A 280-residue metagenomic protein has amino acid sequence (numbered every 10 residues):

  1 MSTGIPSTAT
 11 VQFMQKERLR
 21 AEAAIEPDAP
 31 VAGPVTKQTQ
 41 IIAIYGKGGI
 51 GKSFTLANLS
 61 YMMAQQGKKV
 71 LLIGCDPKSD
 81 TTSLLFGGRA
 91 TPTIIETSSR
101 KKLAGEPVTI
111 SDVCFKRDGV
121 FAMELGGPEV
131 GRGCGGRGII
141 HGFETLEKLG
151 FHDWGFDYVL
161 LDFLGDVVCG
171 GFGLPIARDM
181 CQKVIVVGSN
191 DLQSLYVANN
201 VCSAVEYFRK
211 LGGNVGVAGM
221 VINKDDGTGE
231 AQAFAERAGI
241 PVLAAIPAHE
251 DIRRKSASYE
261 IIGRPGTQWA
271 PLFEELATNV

Functional and structural regions predicted by a protein language model:
M1-I50, F54-L71, A104-P107: Extreme N-terminal, non-catalytic leader segments that precede Walker-type/kinase nucleotide-binding cores
M1-T36, E206-V280: C-terminal lobe/tail of nucleotide-utilizing enzymes
Q12, K148-W154, Y158, F163-A245 (+1 more regions): Conserved catalytic-core segment of NTP-binding enzymes
I41, L72, V120-A122, V242-A245: Conserved beta-strand scaffold positions in the cores of enzyme catalytic domains, especially in NTP/NDP-utilizing
A43-K52, F115-K116, M123, F156: Structured catalytic core of nucleotide-sugar glycosyltransferases
G48, M123, G142, D162 (+2 more regions): Residue-level signature of catalytic and energy-coupling elements of molecular machines, predominantly ATP/GTP-dependent
M62-A122: N-terminal phosphate/diphosphate-binding loop that engages ATP/GTP or pyrophosphate donors across diverse enzyme folds
G127-R137, L192: Flexible beta-alpha connector loops of hexameric P-loop NTPases
